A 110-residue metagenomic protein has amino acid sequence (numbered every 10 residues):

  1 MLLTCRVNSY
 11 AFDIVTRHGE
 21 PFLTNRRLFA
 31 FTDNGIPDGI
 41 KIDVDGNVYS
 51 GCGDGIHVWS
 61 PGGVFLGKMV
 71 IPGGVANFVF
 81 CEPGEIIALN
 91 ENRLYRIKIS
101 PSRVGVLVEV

Functional and structural regions predicted by a protein language model:
M1, R26-R27, F31-G53, P72-G84 (+1 more regions): Beta-rich, blade/repeat-based domains predominating in secreted/periplasmic proteins but also intracellular
L2-N8: Short, solvent-exposed loop/turn segments at conserved positions within beta-propeller repeat blades
Y10, H57-V58, Y95: WD40 beta-propeller blade core
A11-P21, K98-L107: Short loop/turn segments immediately following beta-strands, especially the blade-tip and inter-blade linker loops
E20-A30, G67-I71, V106-V110: Beta-propeller fold detector
G53-V75: A conserved acidic, glycine/proline-rich C-terminal tail/linker
N77-V110: Blade-level signature of beta-propeller repeat domains, shared across WD40, Kelch, NHL, RCC1 and BNR/Asp-box propellers
